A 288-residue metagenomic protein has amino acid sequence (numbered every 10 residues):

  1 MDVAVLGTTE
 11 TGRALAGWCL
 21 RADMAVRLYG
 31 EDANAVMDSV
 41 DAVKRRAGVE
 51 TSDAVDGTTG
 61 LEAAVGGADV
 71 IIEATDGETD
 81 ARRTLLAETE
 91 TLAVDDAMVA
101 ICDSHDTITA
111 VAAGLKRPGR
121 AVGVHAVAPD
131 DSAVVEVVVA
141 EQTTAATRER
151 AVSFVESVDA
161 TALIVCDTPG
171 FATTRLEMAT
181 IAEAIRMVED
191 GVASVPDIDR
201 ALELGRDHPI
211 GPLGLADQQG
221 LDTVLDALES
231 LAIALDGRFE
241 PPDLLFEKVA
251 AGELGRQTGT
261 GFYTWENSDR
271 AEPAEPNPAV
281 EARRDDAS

Functional and structural regions predicted by a protein language model:
M1-E10, L15-R27, E31, A146 (+3 more regions): NAD(P)-dependent Rossmann-like dehydrogenase/reductase catalytic/cofactor-binding core
L6, Y29, T58, I101-D103 (+1 more regions): Structural motif
A22-E50: NAD(P)-binding Rossmann-fold cofactor-contacting core
M37, D76-E78, S104-D106, S268: Short glycine-rich anion-binding loops that position phosphate/pyrophosphate groups of nucleotides and phosphorylated
G48-M98: Rossmann-like NAD(P)-binding element
M98-C166, T174: Rossmann-fold dinucleotide-binding core
P129-V138, Q142, E149, V158 (+3 more regions): Active-site-proximal catalytic alpha-helix in oxidoreductases
